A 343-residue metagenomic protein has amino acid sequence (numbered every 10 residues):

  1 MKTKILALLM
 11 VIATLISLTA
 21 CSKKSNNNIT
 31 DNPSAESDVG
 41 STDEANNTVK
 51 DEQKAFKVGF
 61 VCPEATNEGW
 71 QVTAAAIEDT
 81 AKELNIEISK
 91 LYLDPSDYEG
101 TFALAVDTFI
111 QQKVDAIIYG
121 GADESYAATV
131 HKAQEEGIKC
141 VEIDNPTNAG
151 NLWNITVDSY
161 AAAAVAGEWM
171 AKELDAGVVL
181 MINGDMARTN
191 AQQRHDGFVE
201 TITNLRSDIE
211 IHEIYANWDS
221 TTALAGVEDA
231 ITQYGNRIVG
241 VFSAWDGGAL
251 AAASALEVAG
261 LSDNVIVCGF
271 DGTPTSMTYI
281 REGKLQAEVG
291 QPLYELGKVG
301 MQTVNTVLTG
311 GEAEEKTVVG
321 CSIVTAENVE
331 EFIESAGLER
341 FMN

Functional and structural regions predicted by a protein language model:
T3-S25: Sec-dependent N-terminal signal peptides of Gram-positive bacterial secreted proteins and lipoproteins
L18-D31, V39-T42: Bacterial lipoprotein signal-peptidase II cleavage site
D31, D51-K54, I182, N190 (+2 more regions): Hinge/cleft segment of the Venus flytrap/periplasmic-binding protein
F56-T80, L84, S89-A103, V114 (+3 more regions): Extracytoplasmic "Venus flytrap"
V58, F102, I155-V179, Q192-R194 (+3 more regions): Hydrophobic alpha-helical segments within soluble ligand-binding/sensing domains
G69-L84, A162-A166, T189-I209, T222 (+4 more regions): Short, solvent-exposed amphipathic alpha-helices that sit in or adjacent to ligand/effector-binding or catalytic
V106-E135, F198, H212, A216-Y279: Hydrophobic alpha-helical
D123-A161, V165, K172-V178, D271-Q286 (+1 more regions): Flexible loop/hinge segments that line or gate small-molecule binding clefts
